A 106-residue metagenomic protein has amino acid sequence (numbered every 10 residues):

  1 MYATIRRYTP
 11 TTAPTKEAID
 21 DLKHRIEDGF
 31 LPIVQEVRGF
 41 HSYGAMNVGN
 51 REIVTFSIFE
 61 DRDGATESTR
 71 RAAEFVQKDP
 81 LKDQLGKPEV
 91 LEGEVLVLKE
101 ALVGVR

Functional and structural regions predicted by a protein language model:
M1-I53, E60-E74, L81-R106: Short S/T/G/P-rich N-terminal loop/turn motif that feeds into the first structured element of a domain
